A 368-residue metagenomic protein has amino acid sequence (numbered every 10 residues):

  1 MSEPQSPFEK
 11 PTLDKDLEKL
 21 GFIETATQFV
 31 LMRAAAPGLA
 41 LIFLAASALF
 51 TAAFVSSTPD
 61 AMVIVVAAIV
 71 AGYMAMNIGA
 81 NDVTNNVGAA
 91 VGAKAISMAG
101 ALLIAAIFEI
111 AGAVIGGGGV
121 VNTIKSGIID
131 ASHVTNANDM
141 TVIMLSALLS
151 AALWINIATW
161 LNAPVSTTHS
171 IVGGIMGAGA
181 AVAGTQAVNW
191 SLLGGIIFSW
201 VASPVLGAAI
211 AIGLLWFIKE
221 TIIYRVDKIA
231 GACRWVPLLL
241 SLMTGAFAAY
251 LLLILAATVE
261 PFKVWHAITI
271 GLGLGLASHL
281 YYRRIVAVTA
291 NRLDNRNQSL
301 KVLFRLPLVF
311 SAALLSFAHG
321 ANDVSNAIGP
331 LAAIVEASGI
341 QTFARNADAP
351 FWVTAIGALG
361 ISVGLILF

Functional and structural regions predicted by a protein language model:
S2-F368: Alpha-helical transmembrane segments and immediately membrane-proximal extracytoplasmic
